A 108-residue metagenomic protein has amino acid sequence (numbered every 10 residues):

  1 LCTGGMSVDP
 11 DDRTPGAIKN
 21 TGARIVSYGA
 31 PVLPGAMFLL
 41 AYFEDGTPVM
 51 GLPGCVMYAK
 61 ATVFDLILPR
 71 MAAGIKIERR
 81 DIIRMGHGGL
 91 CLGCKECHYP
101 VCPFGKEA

Functional and structural regions predicted by a protein language model:
L1-G105: Short glycine/threonine-rich loop/turn motifs
